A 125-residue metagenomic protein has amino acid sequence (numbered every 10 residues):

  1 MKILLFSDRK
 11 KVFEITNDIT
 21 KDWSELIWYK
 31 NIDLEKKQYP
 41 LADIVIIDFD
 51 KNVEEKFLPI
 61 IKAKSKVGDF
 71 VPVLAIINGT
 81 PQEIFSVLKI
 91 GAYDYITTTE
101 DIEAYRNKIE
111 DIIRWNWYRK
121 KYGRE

Functional and structural regions predicted by a protein language model:
M1-I3: Extreme N-terminal starter segment of soluble prokaryotic enzymes
S7-I32: Two-component/phosphorelay signaling modules centered on CheY-like receiver
D33-F70, I77-T80: Conserved phosphotransfer microenvironments
F85-K89: Alpha4-beta5-alpha5 "output face"
I96-T97: A structural signal for hydrophobic residues in beta-strands of small regulatory alpha/beta folds
E100-I109: C-terminal output helix
W115-E125: CheY-like receiver
